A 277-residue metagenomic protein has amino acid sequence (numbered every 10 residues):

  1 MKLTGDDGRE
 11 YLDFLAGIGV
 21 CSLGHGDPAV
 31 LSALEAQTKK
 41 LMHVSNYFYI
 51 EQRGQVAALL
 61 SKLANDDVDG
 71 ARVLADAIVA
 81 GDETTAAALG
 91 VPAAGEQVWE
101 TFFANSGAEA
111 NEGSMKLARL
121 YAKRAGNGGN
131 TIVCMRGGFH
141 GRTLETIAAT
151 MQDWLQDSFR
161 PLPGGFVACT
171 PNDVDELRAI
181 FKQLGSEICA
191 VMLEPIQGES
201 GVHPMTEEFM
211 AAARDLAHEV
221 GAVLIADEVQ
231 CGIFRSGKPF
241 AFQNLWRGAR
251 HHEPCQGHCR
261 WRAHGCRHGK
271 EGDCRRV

Functional and structural regions predicted by a protein language model:
M1-V277: Conserved N-terminal phosphate-binding loop of PLP-dependent enzymes in the Aspartate aminotransferase
